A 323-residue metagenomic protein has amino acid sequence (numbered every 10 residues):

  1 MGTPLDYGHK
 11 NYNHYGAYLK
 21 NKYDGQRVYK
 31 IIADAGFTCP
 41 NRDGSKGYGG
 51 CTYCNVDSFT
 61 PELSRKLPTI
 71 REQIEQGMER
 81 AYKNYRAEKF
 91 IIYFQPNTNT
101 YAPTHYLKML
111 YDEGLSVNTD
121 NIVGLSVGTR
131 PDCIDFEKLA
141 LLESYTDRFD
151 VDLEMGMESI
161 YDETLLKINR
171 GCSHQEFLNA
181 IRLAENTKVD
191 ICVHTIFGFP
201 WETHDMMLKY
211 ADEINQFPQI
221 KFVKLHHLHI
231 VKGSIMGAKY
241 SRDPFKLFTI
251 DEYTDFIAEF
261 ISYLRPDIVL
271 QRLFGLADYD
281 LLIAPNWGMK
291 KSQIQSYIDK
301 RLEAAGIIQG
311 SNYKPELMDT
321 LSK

Functional and structural regions predicted by a protein language model:
M1-T52, V56-I91: N-terminal [4Fe-4S]-dependent radical SAM core
G2-K20, D24-Y29, H229-K323: Auxiliary Fe-S-binding modules of radical SAM enzymes
Y29-A33, F90-I92, L125-V127, V151-M155 (+3 more regions): Hydrophobic faces of well-ordered beta-strands that scaffold small-molecule active sites in alpha/beta enzyme cores
D57-G77, A81-T104, V117-I134, D150-F177 (+1 more regions): Core AdoMet radical
G77-K83, I134-R148, N179, L208-Q219 (+1 more regions): Short amphipathic alpha-helices and their capping/turn segments at secondary-structure boundaries
A81-Y85, Y111-D120, A140-D150, R182-N186 (+1 more regions): Acidic (Asp/Glu)-rich catalytic clusters
K108-S116, E143, T203-K221, I250-D251 (+1 more regions): Short, electropositive alpha-helical surface patch
Q175-I235, D251-F274: Conserved C-terminal portion of the radical SAM core fold that forms the substrate/S-adenosylmethionine-binding
